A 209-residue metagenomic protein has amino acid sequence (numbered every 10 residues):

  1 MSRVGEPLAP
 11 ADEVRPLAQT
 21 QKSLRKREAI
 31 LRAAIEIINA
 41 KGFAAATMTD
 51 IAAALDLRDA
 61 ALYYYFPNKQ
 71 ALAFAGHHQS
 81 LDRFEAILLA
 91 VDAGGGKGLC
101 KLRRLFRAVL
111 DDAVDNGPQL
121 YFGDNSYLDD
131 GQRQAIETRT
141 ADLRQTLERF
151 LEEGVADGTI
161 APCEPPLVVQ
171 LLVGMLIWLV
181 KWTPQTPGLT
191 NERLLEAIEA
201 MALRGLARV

Functional and structural regions predicted by a protein language model:
M1-Q19, E36, A45-T47, L55 (+1 more regions): Short glycine/proline-centered loop/turn elements that form peptide/ligand docking sites
M1-V14, A108-D112, R144-A156, M175 (+1 more regions): C-terminal peripheral helix-coil segments that are non-catalytic and often amphipathic
K26-A34, I51, L72, G76-S80 (+3 more regions): Generic hydrophobic, amphipathic alpha-helix propensity
A29, I37-A71, A75: Helix-turn-helix
A75, A86-D115, V168-L172, L195: Hydrophobic alpha-helical connector segments
A90-D92, R107-A113, Y121-L128, M201-L206: Helix-loop "lid/cap" segments that line or gate small-molecule binding pockets
L99-R104, Q134-R139, V155-L171, L189-E196: All-alpha amphipathic helical-bundle segments outside canonical DNA-binding/catalytic cores that form hydrophobic
D111-R149, A156: Short secondary-structure transition hinges
